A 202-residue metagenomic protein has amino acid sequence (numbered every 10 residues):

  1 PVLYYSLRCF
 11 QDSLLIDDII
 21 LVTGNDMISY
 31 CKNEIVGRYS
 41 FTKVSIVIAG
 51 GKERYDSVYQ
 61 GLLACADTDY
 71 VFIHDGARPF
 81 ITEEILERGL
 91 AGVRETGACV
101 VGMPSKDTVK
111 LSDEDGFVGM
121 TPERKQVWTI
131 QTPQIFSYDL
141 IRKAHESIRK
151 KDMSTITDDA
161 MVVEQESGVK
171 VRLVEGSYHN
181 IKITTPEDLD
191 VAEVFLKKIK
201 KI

Functional and structural regions predicted by a protein language model:
L3-T68, K151-D152: Conserved N-terminal catalytic core of the sugar/cofactor nucleotidyltransferase
D17-I19, G97-A98, K170: Residues at the starts of beta-strands that form the adenosine-phosphate
I20-L21, N25, E87-L90, V127-Q134 (+1 more regions): Short beta-strand and adjoining strand-loop segment in the mid-core of the Rossmann-like NAD(P)-dependent dehydrogenase
V22, K110-D113, V174, I183-T184: Short beta-strand-to-turn element immediately C-terminal to the catalytic PLP-Schiff-base lysine in fold type I
C31-I35, G89, I141, A192: Hydrophobic packing residues within well-ordered alpha-helices of enzyme cores
V44-I46, K52-E114, Q131, F136: Conserved beta-loop-beta/alpha segment of the NTase-like Rossmann-fold superfamily that binds/positions NTPs
G119-T129: A short, charged helix-loop
V127-I202: Conserved alpha/beta core of the MobA/IspD/sugar-nucleotide pyrophosphorylase nucleotidyltransferase superfamily
